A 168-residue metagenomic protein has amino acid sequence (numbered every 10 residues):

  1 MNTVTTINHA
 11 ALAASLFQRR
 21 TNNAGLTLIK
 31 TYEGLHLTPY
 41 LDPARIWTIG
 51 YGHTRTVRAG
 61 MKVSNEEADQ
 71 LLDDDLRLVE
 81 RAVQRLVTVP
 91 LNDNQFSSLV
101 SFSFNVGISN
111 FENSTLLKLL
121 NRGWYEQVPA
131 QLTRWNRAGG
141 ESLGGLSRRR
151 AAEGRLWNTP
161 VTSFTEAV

Functional and structural regions predicted by a protein language model:
M1-T38, A44, H53, V57 (+4 more regions): Long, amphipathic alpha-helical surface segments
I29, Q95-S103, Q131-T133: Short alpha-helical scaffolding segments that buttress acidic/His motifs in well-ordered protein cores
P43-I46, F96: A structure-centric signal for secondary-structure junctions around beta-strands
V106: Residue microenvironments linked to proteolytic maturation and disulfide-stabilized extracellular modules
